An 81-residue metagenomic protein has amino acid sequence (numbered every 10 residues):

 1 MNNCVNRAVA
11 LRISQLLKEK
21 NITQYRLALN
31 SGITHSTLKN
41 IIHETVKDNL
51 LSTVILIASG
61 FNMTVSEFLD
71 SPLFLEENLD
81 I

Functional and structural regions predicted by a protein language model:
M1-I22: A short, Lys/Arg-rich alpha-helix, primarily the initiator
C4, N40, L69-I81: Short, charged recognition helix plus adjacent turn of helix-turn-helix-like nucleic-acid-binding domains
E19, N30, G60: Residues within the alpha-helical elements of helix-turn-helix
R26, T37, E67: Residues in the helix-turn-helix
L27-A28, I57: Short alpha-helical "recognition helix" segments of helix-turn-helix
I33-D48: Recognition helix of helix-turn-helix/homeodomain-like DNA-binding domains that insert into the DNA major groove
T45-S59: Short, basic-rich loop-to-helix N-cap that marks the start of a DNA-contacting helix
